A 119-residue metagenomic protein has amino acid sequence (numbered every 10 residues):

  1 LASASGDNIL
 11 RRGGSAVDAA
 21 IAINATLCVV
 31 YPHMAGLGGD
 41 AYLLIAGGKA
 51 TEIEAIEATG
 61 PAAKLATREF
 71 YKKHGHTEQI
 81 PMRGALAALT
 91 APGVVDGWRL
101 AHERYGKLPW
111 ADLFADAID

Functional and structural regions predicted by a protein language model:
L1-A4, N8, A16-D119: Noncatalytic scaffold domains of N-terminal-nucleophile
